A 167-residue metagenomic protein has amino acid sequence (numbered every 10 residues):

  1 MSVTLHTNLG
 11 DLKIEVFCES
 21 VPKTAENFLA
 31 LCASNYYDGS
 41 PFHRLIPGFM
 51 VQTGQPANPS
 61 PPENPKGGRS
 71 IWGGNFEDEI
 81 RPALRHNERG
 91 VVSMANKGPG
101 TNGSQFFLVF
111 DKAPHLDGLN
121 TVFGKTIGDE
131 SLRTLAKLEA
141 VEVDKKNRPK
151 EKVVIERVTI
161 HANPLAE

Functional and structural regions predicted by a protein language model:
M1-E167: Cyclophilin-like peptidyl-prolyl cis-trans isomerases
